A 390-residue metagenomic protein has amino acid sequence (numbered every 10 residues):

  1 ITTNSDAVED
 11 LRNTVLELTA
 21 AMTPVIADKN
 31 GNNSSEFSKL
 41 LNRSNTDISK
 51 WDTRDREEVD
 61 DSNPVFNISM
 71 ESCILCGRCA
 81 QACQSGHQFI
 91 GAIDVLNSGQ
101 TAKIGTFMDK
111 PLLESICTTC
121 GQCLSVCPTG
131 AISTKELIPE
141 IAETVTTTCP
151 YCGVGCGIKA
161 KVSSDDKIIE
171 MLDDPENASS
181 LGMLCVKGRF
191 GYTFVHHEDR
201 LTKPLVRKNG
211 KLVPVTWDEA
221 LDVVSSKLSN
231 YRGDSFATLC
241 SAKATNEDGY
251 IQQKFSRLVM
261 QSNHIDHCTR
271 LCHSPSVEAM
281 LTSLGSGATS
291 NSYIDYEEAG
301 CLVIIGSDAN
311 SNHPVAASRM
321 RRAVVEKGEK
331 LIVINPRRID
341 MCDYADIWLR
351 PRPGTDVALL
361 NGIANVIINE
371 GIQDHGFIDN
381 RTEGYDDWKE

Functional and structural regions predicted by a protein language model:
I1-T118, L124-T148: Fe-S ferredoxin-like electron-transfer domains and their immediately adjacent linker/connector regions across
E36, I68, R78, Q122 (+3 more regions): Short Gly/charged-rich anion-binding patches and loops
G86, I138-E390: Catalytic alpha/large subunits of respiratory electron-transfer oxidoreductases, centered on bis-MGD molybdoenzymes
